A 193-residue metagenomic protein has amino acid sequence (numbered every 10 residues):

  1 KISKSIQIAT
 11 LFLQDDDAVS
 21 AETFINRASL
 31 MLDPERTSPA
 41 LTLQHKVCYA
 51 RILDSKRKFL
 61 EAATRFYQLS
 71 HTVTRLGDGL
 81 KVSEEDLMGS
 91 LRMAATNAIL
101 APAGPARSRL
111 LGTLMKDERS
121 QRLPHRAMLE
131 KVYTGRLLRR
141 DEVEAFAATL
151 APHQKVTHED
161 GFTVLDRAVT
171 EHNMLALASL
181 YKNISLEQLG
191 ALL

Functional and structural regions predicted by a protein language model:
K1-L193: Extended alpha-helical scaffold regions
